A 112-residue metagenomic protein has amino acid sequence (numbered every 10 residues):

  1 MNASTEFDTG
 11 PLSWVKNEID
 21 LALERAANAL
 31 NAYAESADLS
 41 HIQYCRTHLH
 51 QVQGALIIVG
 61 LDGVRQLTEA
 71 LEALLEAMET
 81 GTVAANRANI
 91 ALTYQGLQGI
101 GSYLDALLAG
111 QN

Functional and structural regions predicted by a protein language model:
M1-T9, T82-N112: Structural secondary-structure packing elements that flank or coincide with functional cores
A3-H48: Long, amphipathic alpha-helical coiled-coil segments characteristic of histidine-phosphotransfer scaffolds
N17-D20, E24, Q43, H50 (+2 more regions): Generic structural signal for well-ordered, non-transmembrane alpha-helical segments in soluble/cytosolic regions
A26-A37, L56-V59, L75-A85, L104-L107 (+1 more regions): Secondary-structure edge/capping motif, primarily at the C-terminal ends of alpha-helices and the immediately following
H41-C45, I58-L74, A88-G96: Short, well-ordered alpha-helical segments that carry or flank key catalytic/ligand-binding motifs at enzyme/regulatory
